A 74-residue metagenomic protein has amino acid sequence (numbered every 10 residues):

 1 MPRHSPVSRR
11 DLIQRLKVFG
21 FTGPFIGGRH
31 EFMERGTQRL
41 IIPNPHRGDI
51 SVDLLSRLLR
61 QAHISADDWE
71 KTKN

Functional and structural regions predicted by a protein language model:
M1-N74: Basic nucleic-acid-binding interfaces
